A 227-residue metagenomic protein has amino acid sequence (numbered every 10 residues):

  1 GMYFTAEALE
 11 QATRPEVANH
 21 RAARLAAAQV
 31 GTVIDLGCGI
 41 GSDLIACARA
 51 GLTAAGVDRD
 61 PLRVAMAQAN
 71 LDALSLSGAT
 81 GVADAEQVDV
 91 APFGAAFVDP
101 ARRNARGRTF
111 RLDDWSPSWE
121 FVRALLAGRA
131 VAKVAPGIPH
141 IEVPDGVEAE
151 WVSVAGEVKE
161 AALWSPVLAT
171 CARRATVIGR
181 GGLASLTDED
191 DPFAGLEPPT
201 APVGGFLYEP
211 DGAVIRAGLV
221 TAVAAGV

Functional and structural regions predicted by a protein language model:
G1-G31: S-adenosyl-L-methionine
Q29-G39: Conserved class I S-adenosyl-L-methionine
I40-L52: Conserved SAM-binding loop of SAM-dependent methyltransferases across substrates and taxa, primarily the Class I
T53-D58: Conserved SAM-binding motif I beta-strand of class I
D60-L62: Conserved SAM/SAH-binding beta-strand->alpha-helix loop
A67-Q68: Conserved SAM-binding loop
S75-A85: Conserved SAM-binding strand-loop segment of SAM-dependent methyltransferases
F97, R102-V227: Class I S-adenosyl-L-methionine
